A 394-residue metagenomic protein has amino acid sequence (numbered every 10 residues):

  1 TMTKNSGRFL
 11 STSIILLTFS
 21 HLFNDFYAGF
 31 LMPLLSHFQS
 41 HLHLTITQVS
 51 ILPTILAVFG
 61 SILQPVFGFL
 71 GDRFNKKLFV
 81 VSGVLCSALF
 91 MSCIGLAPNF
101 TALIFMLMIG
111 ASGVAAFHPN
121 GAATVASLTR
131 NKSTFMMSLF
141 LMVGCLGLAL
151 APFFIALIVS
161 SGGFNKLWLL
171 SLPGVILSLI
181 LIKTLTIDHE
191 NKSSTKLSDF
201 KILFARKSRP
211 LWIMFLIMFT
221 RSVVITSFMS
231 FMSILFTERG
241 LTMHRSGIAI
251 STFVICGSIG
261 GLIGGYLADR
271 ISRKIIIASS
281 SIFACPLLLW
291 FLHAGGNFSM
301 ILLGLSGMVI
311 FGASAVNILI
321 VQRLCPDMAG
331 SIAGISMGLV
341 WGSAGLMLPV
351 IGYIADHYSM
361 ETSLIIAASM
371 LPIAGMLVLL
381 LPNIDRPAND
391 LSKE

Functional and structural regions predicted by a protein language model:
G29, A57-P65, L148-A149, V254-L262 (+1 more regions): Residue-level signature of mid-helix packing/kink "hotspots" within the transmembrane helices of 12-pass Major
L31-M32, R209-S251, I255-S258: Extracytoplasmic gate region of multi-pass secondary transporters
I62-P98: Conserved MFS/SLC helix-loop-helix module at the cytosolic interface between two early adjacent transmembrane helices
L78-S92, I275-L289, A368: Structural signature of the two symmetry-related core transmembrane helices
M106-V143: Cytoplasmic helix-loop-helix junction between adjacent transmembrane helices in 12-TM secondary transporters
L139-T186: Helix-loop-helix hairpin linking two adjacent transmembrane segments in secondary transporters
I271-N317: C-terminal transmembrane helical hairpin of 12-TM major facilitator-type secondary transporters
D327-H357: A late C-terminal transmembrane helix in Major Facilitator Superfamily
